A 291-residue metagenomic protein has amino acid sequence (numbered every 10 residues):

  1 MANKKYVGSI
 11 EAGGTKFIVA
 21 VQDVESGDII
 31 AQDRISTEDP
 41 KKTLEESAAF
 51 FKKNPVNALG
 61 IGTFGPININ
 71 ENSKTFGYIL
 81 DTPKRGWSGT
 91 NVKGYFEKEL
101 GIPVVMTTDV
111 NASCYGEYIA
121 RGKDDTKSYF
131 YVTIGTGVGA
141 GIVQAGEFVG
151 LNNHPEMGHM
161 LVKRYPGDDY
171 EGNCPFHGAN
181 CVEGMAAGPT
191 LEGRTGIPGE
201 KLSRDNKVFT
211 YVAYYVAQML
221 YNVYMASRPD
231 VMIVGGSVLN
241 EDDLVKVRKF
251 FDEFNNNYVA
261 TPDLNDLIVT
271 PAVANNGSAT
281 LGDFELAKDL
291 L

Functional and structural regions predicted by a protein language model:
M1-L59, P66-T75, G94-V104, G116-T126 (+2 more regions): ATP-binding/phosphotransfer module of carbohydrate and carboxylate kinases, centering on a glycine-rich
E11, G60-F64, T107, Y131-G137 (+1 more regions): Short beta-strand segments
F17-V21, V138-V143: Short beta-strand scaffold segments in enzyme catalytic cores
S73-S88: A charged helix-plus-loop insertion that forms the helical arch/lid used to bind and gate nucleic-acid substrates
M106-V110, C114: Short loop/edge segments at beta-strand edges and connector loops that shape dinucleotide/nucleotide cofactor-binding
S113-I119, G139-I142: Adenylate-forming
S128, V143-G150: Catalytic-core segment of enzymes that process non-peptidic bonds
